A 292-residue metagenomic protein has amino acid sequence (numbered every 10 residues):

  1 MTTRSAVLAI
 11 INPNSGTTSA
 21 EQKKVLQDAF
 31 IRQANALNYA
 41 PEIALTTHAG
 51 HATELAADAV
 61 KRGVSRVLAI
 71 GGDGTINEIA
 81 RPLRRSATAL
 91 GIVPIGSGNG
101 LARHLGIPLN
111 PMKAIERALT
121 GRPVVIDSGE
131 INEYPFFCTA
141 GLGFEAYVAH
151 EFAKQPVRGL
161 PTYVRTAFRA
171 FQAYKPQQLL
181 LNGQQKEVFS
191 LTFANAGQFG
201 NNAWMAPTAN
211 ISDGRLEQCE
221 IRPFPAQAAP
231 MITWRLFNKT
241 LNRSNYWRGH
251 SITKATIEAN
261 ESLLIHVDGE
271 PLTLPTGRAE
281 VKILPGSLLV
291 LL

Functional and structural regions predicted by a protein language model:
M1-V67: ATP/NTP phosphate-donor binding region
I11-P13, G71, R222, A259: Short beta-strand/turn micro-motifs composed of small residues that flank or help shape donor/cofactor-binding pockets
P13, I70-G72, I95, N195: Glycine-rich beta-strand-to-loop/alpha-helix junction loops that act as flexible
A20, G183-Q185, E220-L292: ATP/nucleoside-binding phosphotransfer catalytic cores, i.e., glycine-rich phosphate-binding loops
N35-L37, T46, R85-A89, V93-F189: Catalytic core of DAGKc-family lipid kinases
T75-T88: Short Gly/Thr/Asp-enriched flexible loops that form oxyanion-binding sites at enzyme active sites
Y134-A140, K186-A194, F199-N201, E217-E220 (+3 more regions): Short hydrophobic-aromatic micro-motifs
S190-L241: Internal helical hairpin/lid segments
